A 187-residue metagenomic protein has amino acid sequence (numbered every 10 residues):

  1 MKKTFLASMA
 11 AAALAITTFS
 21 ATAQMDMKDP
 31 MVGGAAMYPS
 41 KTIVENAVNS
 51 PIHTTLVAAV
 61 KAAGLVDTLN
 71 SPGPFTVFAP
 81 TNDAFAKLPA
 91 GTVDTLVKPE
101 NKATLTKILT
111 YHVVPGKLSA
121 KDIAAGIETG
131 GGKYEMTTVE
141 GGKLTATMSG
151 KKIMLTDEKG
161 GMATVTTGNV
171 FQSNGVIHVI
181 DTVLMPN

Functional and structural regions predicted by a protein language model:
M1-M25: Gram-negative bacterial Sec-dependent N-terminal signal peptides
A21-N187: Mature, structured domains of secreted/extracytosolic soluble proteins
